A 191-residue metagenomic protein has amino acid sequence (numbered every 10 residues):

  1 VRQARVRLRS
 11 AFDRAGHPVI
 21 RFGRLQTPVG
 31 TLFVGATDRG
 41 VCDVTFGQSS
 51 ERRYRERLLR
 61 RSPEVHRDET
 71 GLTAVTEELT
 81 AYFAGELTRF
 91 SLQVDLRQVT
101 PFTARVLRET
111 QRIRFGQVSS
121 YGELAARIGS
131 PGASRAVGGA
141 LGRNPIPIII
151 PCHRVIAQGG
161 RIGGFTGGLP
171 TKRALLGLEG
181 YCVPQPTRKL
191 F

Functional and structural regions predicted by a protein language model:
V1-G132, L178-F191: Basic nucleic-acid-binding alpha-helical/helix-turn surface characteristic of O6-alkylguanine DNA
G132-A174, V183: Short glycine/serine-rich loop segments
